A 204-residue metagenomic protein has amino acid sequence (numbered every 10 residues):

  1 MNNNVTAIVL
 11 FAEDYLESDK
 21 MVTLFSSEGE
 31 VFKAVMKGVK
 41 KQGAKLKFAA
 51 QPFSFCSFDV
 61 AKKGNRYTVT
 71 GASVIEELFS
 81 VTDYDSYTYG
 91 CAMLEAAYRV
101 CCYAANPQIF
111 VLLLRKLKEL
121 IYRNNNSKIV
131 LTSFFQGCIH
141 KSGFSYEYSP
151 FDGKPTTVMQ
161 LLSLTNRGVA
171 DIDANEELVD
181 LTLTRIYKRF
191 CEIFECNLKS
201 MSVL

Functional and structural regions predicted by a protein language model:
M1-K20, F25-E30, A34-L204: Non-catalytic alpha-helical scaffolds and adjoining flexible linkers that form interface surfaces for assembly
